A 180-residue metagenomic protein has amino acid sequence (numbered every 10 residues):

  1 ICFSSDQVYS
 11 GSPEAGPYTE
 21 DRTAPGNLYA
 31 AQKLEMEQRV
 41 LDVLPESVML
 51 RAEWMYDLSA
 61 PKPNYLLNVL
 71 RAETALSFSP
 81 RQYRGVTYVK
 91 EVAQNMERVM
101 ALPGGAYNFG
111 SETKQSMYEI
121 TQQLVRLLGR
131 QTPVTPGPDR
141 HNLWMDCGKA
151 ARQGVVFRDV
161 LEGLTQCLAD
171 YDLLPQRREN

Functional and structural regions predicted by a protein language model:
I1-D6, L50-A52: SDR active-site strand-loop-helix element
V8-L50: Catalytic helix-loop patch of NAD(P)-dependent Rossmann-fold dehydrogenases
S10-E14, S59-A60, Y88, Y118-I120: Short glycine-/acidic-enriched loop or helix-start segments at secondary-structure transitions that form or flank
Q38-G85, E91: NAD(P)-dependent short-chain dehydrogenase/reductase
R84-T87, Q115, M145, V155-R158: Residue-level signal for the nucleotide or nucleotide-sugar donor/cofactor binding architecture
K90-R98, T165: Amphipathic alpha-helical segments that line or abut small-molecule/effector binding pockets and mediate allosteric
N95-C147, P175-E179: Mid/C-terminal beta-alpha module of Rossmann-like enzyme folds, strongest in SDR-family dehydrogenases/epimerases
V160-N180: Amphipathic terminal alpha-helices
